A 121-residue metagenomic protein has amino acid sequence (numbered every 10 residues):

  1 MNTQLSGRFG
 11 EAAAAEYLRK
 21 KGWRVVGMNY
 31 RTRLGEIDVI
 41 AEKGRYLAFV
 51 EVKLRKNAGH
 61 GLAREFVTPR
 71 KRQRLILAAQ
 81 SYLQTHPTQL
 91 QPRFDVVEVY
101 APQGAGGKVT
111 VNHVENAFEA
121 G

Functional and structural regions predicted by a protein language model:
M1-M28: Acidic-basic catalytic patches of nuclease active cores, encompassing PD-(D/E)XK and other metal-cofactor nuclease
L18, L75, F94: Residue-level signal for inorganic ion chemistry
R33-G35: Short acidic/glycine-enriched loop/turn segments that link adjacent beta-strands
I37-A58, L75: Conserved catalytic cores of phosphodiester-cleaving nucleases, focusing on short active-site segments
K56-A78: Mg2+/Mn2+-dependent nuclease catalytic core
I76-H86: Metal-dependent nuclease catalytic cores in nucleic-acid-processing enzymes, especially RNase H-like/related
T85-G121: Domain-level recognition of nuclease-like catalytic cores that cleave nucleotide substrates
